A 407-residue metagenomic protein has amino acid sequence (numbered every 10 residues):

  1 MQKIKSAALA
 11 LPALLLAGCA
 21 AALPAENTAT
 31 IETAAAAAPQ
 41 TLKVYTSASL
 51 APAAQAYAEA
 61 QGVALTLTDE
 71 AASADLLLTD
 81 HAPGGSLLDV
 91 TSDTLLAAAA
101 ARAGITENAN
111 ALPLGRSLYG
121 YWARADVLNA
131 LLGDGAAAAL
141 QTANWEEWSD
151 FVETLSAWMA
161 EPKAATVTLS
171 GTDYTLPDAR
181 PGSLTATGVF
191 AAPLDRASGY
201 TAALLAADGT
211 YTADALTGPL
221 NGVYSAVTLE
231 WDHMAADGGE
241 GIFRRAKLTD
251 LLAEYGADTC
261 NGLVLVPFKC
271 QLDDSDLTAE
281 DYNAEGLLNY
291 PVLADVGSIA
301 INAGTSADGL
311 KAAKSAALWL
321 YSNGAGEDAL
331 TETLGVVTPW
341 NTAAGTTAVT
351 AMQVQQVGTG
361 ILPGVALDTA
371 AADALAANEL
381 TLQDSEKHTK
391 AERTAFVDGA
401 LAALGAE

Functional and structural regions predicted by a protein language model:
S6-L9, A13, C19-P83, A329 (+1 more regions): Conserved N-terminal structural module of periplasmic/extracytoplasmic solute-binding proteins
Q55, D69-A111, E153-T166, D250-A257: Pocket-flanking alpha-helical
L67-E70, I105-A197, D208-A235, T305: Helix-loop-helix "hinge/cap" segment bordering the ligand-binding cleft or interdomain interface
L78-G120, D126-N129, L265-P267, D274-G286: Hinge/lid segment of periplasmic solute-binding proteins
A160, A164, A317-A344, A348: Periplasmic-binding protein-like
Y200-A307: Extracytoplasmic/periplasmic substrate-binding proteins
A307-L320: Short amphipathic alpha-helical coupling segments at ligand-binding clamshell hinges and other catalytic/signaling
T338-E407: Conserved C-terminal helix/tail region of periplasmic/extracytoplasmic solute-binding proteins
